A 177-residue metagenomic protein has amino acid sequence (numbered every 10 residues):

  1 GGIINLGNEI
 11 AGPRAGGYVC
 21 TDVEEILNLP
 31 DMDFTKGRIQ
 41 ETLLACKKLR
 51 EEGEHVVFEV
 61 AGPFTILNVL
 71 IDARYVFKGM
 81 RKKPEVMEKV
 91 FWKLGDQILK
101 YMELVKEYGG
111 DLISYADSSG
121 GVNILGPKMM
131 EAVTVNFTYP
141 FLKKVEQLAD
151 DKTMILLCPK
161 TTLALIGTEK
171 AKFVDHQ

Functional and structural regions predicted by a protein language model:
G1: Segments that shape or occlude catalytic/ligand-binding pockets
I10-K48: A gly/proline- and charged-residue-enriched helix-loop-helix capping module
F34-Q177: Active-site loop segments of alpha/beta catalytic cores
